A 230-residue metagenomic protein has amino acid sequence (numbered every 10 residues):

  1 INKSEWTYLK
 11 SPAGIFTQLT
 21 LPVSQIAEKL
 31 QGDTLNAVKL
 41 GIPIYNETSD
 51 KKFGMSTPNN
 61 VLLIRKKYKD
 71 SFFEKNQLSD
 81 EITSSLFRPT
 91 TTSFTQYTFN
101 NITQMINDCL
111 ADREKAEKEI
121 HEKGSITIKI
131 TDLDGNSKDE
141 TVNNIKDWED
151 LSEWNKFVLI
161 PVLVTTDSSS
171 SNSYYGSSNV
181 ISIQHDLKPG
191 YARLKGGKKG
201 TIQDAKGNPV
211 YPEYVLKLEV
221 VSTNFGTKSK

Functional and structural regions predicted by a protein language model:
I1-K230: Secreted, disulfide-rich extracellular signaling modules
